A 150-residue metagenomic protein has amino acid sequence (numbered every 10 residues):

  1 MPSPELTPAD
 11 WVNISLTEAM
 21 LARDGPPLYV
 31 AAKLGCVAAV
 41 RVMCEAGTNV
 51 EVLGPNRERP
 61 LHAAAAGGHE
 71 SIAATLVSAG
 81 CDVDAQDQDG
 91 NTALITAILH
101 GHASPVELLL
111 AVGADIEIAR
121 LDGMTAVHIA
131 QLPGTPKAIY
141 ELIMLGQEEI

Functional and structural regions predicted by a protein language model:
T17-E18, E51, D84, E117: Ankyrin-repeat junction/capping positions
M20-L21, G54, D87, R120: Ankyrin repeat boundary/linker residues
A39, S71-I72, S104-P105, T135-I139: Conserved ankyrin/ankyrin-like repeat signature
M43, L76, L109, L142-I143: Conserved hydrophobic site in ankyrin repeats
T48, C81, A114, Q147-E148: Ankyrin-repeat C-terminal turn/loop position
